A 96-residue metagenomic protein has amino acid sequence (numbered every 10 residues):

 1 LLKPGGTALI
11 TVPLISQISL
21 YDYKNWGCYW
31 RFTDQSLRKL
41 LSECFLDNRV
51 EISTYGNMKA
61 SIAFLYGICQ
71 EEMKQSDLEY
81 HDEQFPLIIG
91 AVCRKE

Functional and structural regions predicted by a protein language model:
L1-L20, Q35, C93-K95: Conserved SAM-binding loop
L2, W30, D82-P86: Aromatic-acidic/polar surface patches that form glycan- and anion
K3, S42-F45: Short conserved AdoMet
S16-Y21, M58-I62: Short catalytic/ligand-binding loop motif for oxyanion handling, primarily in non-cytosolic enzymes, centered on
L20-L40: Acceptor-substrate binding/catalytic loop of class I
R38, F45-K59: Conserved S-adenosyl-L-methionine
S53-E96: A C-terminal cap/extension of S-adenosyl-L-methionine-dependent methyltransferases that defines the acceptor-substrate
